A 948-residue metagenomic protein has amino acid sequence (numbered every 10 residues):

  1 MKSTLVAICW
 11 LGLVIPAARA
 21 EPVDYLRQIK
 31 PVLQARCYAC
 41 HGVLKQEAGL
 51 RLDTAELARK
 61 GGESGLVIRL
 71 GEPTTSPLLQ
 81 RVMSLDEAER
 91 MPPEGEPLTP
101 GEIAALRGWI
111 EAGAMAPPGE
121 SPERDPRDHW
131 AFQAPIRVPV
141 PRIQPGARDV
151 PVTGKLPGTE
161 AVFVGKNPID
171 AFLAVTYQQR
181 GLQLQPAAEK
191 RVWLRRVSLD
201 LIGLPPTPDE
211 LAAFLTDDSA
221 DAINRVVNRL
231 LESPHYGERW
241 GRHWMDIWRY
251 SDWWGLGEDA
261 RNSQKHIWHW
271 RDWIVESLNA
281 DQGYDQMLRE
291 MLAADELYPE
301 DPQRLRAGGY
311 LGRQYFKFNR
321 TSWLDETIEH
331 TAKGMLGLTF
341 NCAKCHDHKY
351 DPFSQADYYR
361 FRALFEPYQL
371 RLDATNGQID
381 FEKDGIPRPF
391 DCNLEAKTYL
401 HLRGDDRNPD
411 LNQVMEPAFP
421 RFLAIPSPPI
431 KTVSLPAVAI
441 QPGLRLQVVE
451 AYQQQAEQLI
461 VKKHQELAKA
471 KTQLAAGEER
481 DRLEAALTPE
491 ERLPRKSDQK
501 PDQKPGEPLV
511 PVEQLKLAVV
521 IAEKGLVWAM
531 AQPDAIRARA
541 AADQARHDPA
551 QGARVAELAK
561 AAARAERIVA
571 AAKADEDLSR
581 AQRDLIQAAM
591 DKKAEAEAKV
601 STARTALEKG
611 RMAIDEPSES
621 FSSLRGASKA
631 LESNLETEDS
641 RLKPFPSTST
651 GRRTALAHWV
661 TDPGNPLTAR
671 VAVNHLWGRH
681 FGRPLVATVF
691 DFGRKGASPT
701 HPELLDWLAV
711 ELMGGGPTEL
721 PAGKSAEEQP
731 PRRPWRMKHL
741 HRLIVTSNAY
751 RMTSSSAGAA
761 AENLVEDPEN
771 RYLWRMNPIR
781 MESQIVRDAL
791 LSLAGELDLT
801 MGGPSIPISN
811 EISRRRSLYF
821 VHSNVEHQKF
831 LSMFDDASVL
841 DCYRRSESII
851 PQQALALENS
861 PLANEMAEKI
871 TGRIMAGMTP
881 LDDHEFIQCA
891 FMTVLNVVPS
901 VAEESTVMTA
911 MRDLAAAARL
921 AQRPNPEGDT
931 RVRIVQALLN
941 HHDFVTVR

Functional and structural regions predicted by a protein language model:
M1-T4: Positively charged n-region of N-terminal signal peptides that target proteins for export
V6-P16: Bacterial N-terminal signal peptides
A20-E111, M115-G146, G154, T159-D170 (+8 more regions): Solvent-exposed helix-loop boundary motif
D53-A58, M115, G119-P139, K265-H266 (+9 more regions): Primarily the internal scaffold of c-type cytochrome electron-transfer domains, especially repeated/multiheme c-type
R107-W130, P135, H235-G237, L402-D406 (+3 more regions): Structured, non-catalytic alpha/beta "coupling" segments that mediate domain-domain communication and provide generic
F163-R196, D200-H235, Y250-E290, E296 (+11 more regions): Primarily short, surface-exposed interaction patches in extracytoplasmic proteins
M245-W270, D295-T327, A363: Beta-propeller blade termini and top-face loops
I934: Globin-like tetrapyrrole-binding proteins
